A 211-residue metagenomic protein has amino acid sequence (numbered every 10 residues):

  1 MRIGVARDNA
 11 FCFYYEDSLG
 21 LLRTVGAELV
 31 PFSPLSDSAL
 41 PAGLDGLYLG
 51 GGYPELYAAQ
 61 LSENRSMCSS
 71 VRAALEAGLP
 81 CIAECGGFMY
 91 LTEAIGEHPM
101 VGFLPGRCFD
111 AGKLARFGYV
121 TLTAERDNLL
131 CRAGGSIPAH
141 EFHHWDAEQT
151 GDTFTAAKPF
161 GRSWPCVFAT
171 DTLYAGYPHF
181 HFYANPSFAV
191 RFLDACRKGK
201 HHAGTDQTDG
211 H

Functional and structural regions predicted by a protein language model:
M1-L75, C108-R116, H143-G151, Y183-H211: N-terminal beta1-alpha1 cap of cysteine-dependent amidohydrolase-like domains
L29-P31, F103, A139-E141, V167 (+1 more regions): Conserved beta-strand scaffold positions in the cores of enzyme catalytic domains, especially in NTP/NDP-utilizing
P31-S36, M89, T123-N128, F160-S163: Glycine-rich, charged/polar anion/phosphate-binding loops that engage phosphate groups from diverse ligands
L47, E84, V101, F142 (+1 more regions): Hydrophobic, well-ordered secondary-structure elements that form the walls of internal hydrophobic environments
L49-Y53, A83, D171-L173: Short acidic (Asp/Glu) and glycine-rich catalytic loops that position anionic groups and cofactors
P54-N128: Cysteine-nucleophile active-site neighborhood
D127-D171: Catalytic beta-strand/loop cores that center a nucleophilic Ser/Cys/Thr and support acyl-enzyme chemistry
P165-A195: A glycine-centered loop/beta-turn motif at secondary-structure junctions
